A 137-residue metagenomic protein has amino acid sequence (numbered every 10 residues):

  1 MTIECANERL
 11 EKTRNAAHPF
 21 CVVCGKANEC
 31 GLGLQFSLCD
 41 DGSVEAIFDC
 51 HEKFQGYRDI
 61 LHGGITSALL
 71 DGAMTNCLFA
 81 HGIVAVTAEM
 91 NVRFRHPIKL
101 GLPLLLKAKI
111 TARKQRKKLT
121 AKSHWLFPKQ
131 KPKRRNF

Functional and structural regions predicted by a protein language model:
M1-I47, H51-E52: Non-catalytic linker/capping segments at the edges of enzyme domains
M1-T13, I98-L100, I110-F137: HotDog/MaoC-like acyl-thioester-processing domains
G31, E89, T120: Short coil/loop residues immediately preceding or within conserved phosphate-binding loops of NTP-utilizing enzyme
D40-S43, I60-A85: Active-site helix/loop of acyl-thioester processing domains in fatty-acid/polyketide metabolism, spanning hotdog-fold
G42, V86, L104, K118-L119: Hydrophobic core residues within well-ordered beta-strands of beta-rich domains
A46-F48, V92, S123-W125: Preference for bulky hydrophobic residues occupying beta-strand positions in well-ordered beta-sheet regions
C50-G64: Short histidine-centered catalytic/ligand-binding loop motif
G72-L105, I110: Hydrophobic beta-strand-centered segment that forms part of the acyl-chain substrate-binding groove
